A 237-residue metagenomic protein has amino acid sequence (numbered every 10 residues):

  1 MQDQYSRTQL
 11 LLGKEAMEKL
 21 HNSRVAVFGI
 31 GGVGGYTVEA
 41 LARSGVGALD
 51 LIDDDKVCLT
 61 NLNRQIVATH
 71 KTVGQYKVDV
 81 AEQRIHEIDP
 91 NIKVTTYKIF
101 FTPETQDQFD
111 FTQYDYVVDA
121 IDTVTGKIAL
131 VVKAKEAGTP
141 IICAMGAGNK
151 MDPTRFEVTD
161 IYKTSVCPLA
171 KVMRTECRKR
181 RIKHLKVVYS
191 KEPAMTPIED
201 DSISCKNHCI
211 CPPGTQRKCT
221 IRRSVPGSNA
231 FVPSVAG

Functional and structural regions predicted by a protein language model:
M1-A26: N-terminal charged helix/coil linker that caps or initiates catalytic domains
Q2, H21, F109-Y116, I121 (+4 more regions): Glycine-rich phosphate/adenylate-binding loop
V27-G29, I52: Conserved N-terminal Rossmann-fold NAD(P)-binding element of oxidoreductases
V33-G34: Hydrophobic/small residue at the entry helix of a nucleotide-binding pocket
V46-D89: Glycine-rich phosphate-binding loop and adjoining beta1-alpha1-beta2 segment of Rossmann-like nucleotide-binding folds
T60-V67, K150-D160: Acidic/polar active-site rim loop that often engages polyanionic ligands
K98-Q106: Conserved SAM/SAH-binding loop
